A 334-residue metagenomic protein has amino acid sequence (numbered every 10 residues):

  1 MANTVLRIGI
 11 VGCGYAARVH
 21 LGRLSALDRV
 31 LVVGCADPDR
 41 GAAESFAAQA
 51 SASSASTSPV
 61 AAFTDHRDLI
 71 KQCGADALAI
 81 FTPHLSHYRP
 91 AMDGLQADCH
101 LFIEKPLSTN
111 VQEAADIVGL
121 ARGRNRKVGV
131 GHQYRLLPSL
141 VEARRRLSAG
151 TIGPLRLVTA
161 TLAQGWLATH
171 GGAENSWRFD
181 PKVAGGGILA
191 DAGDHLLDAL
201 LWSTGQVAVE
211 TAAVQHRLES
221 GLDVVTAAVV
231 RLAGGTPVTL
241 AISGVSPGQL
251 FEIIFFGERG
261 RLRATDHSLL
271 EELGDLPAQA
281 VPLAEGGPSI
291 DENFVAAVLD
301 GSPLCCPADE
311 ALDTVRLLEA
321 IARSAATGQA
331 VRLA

Functional and structural regions predicted by a protein language model:
M1-A2, A77-A79, A233, A296-A334: C-terminal helix-rich "cap/oligomerization" subdomain common to oxidoreductases
M1-T57: N-terminal Rossmann-like dinucleotide-binding module
H20, S58-L120: Beta-loop-alpha module in the N-terminal Rossmann-like domain of NAD(P)-dependent dehydrogenases, especially those
G41, A280-E292: Active-site loop of classical SDR/Rossmann-like NAD(P)-dependent oxidoreductases, centered on the catalytic Tyr-X3-Lys
I103, V128-V130, T159, A264: Hydrophobic residues in well-ordered beta-strands that form the structural core
G119-K127, V141-L157, A233, G257: Basic phosphate/pyrophosphate-binding loop/patch that engages nucleotide-derived ligands
Y134-A212, G328: Predominantly a Rossmann-like dinucleotide-binding segment in NAD(P)-dependent oxidoreductases
L197-S268, I290-P303: Contiguous beta-strand/loop segments that form the cofactor/metal-binding neighborhood of enzyme cores
